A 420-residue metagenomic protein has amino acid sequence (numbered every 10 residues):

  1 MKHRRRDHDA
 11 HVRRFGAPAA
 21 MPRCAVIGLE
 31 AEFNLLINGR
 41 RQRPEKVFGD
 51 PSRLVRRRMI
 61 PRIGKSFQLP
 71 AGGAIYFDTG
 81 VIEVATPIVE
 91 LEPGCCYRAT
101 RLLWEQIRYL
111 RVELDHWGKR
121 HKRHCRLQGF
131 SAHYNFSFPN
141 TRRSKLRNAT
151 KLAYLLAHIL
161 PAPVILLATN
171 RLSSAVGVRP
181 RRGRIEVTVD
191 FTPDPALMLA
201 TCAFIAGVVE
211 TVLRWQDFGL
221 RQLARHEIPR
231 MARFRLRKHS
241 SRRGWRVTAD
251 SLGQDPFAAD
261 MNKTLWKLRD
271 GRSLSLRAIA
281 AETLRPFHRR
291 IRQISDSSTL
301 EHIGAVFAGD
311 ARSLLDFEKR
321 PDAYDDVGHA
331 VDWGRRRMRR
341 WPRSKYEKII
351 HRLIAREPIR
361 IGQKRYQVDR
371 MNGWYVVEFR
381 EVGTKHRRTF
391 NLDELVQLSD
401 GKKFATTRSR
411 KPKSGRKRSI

Functional and structural regions predicted by a protein language model:
K2-K119, Q128-F130, P161-V176, R181-I185 (+1 more regions): Terminal catalytic/cofactor-binding subdomain
H124-P139: Histidine-centered divalent-metal-coordination microenvironment in nucleic-acid enzymes
T141-L146, Q216-G219: Inter-helical turn/loop segments and adjacent helix faces that build the functional surface of alpha-helical bundle
L146-I165: Acidic, His- and aromatic-enriched active-site or binding-groove loops in soluble protein domains that engage sugars
